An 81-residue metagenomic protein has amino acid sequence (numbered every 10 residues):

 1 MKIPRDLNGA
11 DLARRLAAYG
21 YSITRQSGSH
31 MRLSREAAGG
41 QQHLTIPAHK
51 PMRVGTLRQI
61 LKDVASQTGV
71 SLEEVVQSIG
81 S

Functional and structural regions predicted by a protein language model:
M1-S27: N-terminal first-folded block
K2, P47, A65: Short, flexible active-site loop motifs that bind/organize anionic cofactors or intermediates
I23-Q59: A short, structured beta-strand/loop element
P51-S81: C-terminal structural segments of small proteins and small subunits
